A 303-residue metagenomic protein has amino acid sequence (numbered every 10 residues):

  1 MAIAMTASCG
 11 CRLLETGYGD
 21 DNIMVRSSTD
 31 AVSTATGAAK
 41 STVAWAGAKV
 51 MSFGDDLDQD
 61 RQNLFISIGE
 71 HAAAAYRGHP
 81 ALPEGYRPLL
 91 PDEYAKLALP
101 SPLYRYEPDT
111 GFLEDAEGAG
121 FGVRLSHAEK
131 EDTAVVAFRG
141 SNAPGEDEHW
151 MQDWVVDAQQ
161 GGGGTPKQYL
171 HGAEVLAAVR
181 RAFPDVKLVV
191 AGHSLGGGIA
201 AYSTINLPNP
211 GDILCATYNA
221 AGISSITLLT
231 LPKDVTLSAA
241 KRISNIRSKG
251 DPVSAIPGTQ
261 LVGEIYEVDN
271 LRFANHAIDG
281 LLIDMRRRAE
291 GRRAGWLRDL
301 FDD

Functional and structural regions predicted by a protein language model:
M1-I3: Sec-dependent N-terminal signal peptides
A7-G10: C-terminal motif of bacterial Sec signal peptides marking the signal peptidase cleavage site
R12-A48, F53-D55, L125-T133, R180-K187 (+1 more regions): Serine hydrolase/lipase
L14-G19, N63, A74, G78-A191 (+5 more regions): A conserved cap/lid and substrate-binding interface adjacent to the catalytic center of lipid-processing enzymes
V25, A31-P91: Charged, compositionally biased non-catalytic regions
V175, I199-Y202: Short, hydrophobic/aromatic alpha-helical segments in well-folded domains
G192-G196, A200: Gly/Ala-rich beta-loop-alpha elbow adjacent to hydrolase catalytic centers
